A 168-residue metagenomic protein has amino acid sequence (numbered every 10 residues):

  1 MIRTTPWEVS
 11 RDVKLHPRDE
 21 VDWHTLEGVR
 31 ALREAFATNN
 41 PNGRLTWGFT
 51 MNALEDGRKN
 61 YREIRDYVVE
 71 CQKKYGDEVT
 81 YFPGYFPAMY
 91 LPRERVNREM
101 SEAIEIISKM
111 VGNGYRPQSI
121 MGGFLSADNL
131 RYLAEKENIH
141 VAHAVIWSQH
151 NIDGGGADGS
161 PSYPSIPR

Functional and structural regions predicted by a protein language model:
M1, D19-V21, G114, G123 (+1 more regions): Intrinsic structural disorder
M1-V69: Active-site beta->alpha N-cap acidic-glycine motif
T5-S10, M110-N113, N138-H150: Short flexible/disordered coil segments
P6, P17, P41, P117 (+1 more regions): Proline-rich intrinsically disordered, low-complexity coils
A35-N39, I106-M110, K136: Structured segments of extracytoplasmic/periplasmic soluble domains in secreted or envelope-associated proteins
N42-L130, H150: Metal-dependent polysaccharide deacetylase catalytic core of the NodB/CE4 family, i.e., the active-site-bearing domain
S119-R168: Active-site-adjacent pocket scaffolds in enzyme catalytic domains
